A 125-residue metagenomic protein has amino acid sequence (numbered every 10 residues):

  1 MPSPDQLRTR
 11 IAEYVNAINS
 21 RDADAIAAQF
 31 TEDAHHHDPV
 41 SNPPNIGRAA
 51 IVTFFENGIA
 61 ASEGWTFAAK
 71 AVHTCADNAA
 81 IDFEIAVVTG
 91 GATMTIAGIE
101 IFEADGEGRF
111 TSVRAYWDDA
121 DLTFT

Functional and structural regions predicted by a protein language model:
M1-D5, N42-A49: Residues at secondary-structure transition points
M1-E32, F124: Short, low-complexity N-terminal intrinsically disordered segments enriched in polar/charged residues
S3-Q6, V52-T125: A beta-strand edge to alpha-helix "cap/lid" segment located at domain peripheries
V15, V40, A71-H73: Structured beta->alpha junctions
S20-A23, N45, A92: Alpha-helix boundary/capping and short turn/kink residues
R21-A28, A50-G58: N-terminal short leaders/motifs
H35-N45, A60: A short gly/proline-enriched turn/hairpin at secondary-structure junctions
